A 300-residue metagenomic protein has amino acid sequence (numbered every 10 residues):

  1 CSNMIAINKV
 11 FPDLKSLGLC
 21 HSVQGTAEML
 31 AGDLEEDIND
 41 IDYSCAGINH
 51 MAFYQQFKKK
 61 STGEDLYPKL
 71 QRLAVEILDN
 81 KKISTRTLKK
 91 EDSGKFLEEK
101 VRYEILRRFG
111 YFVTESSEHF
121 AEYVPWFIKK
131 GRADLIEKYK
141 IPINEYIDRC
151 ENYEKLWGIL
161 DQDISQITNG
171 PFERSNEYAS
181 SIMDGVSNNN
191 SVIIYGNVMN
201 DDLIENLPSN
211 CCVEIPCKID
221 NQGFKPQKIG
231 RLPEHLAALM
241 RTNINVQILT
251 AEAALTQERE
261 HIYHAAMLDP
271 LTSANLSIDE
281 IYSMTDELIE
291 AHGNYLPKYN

Functional and structural regions predicted by a protein language model:
C1-L14: Rossmann-fold NAD(P)-binding glycine/threonine-rich loop
M4, A27, T285: Generic structural marker for isolated residues within well-ordered, non-membrane alpha-helices of soluble domains
L14-G47: Catalytic or ion-translocation cores adjacent to nucleophile or general acid/base/metal-coordination motifs in diverse
L34-N300: Long, compositionally biased stretches enriched for glycine and/or charged residues
